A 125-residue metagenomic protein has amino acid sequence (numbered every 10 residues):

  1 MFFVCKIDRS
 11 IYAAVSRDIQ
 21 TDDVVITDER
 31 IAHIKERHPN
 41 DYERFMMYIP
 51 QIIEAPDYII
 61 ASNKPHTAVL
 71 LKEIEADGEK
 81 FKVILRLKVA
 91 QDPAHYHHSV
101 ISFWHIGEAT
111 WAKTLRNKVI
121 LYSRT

Functional and structural regions predicted by a protein language model:
M1-T125: Ribonuclease/tRNase effector modules and their secretory precursors
